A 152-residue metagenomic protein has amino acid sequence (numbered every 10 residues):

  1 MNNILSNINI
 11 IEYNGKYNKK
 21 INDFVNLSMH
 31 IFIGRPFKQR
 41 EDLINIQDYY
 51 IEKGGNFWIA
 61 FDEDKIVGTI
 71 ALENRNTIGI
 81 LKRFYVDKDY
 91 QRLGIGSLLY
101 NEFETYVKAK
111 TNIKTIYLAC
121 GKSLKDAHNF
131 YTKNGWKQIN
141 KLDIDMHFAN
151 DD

Functional and structural regions predicted by a protein language model:
M1-N2: Short acidic N-proximal helix/loop "leader" segments that mark the beginning of a domain or an inter-domain linker
L5-I8, E12-R83, D87-K88, Y100-E102 (+2 more regions): Acetyl-CoA-dependent GNAT
N7, F24, K114-Y117, G121-K125 (+1 more regions): C-terminal "cap" of GNAT-fold acetyltransferases
G34-F37, I95-L99, A127-Q138: Conserved long hydrophobic alpha-helices within structured protein cores
Y90-G94: Glycine-rich phosphate-binding loop
L98-T115, F130: Conserved acyl-CoA
